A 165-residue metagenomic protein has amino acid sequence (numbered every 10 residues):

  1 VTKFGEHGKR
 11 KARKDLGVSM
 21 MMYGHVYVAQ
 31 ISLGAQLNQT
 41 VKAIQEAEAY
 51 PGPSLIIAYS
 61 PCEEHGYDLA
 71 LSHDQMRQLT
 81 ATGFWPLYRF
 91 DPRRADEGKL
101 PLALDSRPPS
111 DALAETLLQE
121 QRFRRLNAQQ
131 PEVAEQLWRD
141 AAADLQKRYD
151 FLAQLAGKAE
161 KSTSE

Functional and structural regions predicted by a protein language model:
V1-P108: Glycine-rich ThDP/TPP pyrophosphate-binding loop and its adjacent helix/strand module within ThDP-dependent enzymes
Y59-E165: Flexible, low-complexity linker and terminal segments
